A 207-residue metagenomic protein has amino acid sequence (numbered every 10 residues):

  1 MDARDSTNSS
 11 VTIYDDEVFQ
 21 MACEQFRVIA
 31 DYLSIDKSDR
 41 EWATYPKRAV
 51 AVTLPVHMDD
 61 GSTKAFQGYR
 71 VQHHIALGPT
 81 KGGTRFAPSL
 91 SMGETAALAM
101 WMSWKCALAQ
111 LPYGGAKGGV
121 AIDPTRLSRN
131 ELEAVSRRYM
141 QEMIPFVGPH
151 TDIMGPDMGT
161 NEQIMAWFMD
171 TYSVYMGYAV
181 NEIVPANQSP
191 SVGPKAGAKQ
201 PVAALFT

Functional and structural regions predicted by a protein language model:
M1-D5: N-terminal acidic, proline/glycine-rich, low-complexity intrinsically disordered segments
S10-T53: Short, Gly/Pro- and small/polar-rich lid/capping loops
Q20, E24-D31, G93-M100, A134-Q141 (+3 more regions): A broad, structural surface signal
P46-K47, V56-M58, Q72-I75, K117-V120 (+1 more regions): Glycine-rich beta-alpha junction loops
R48-V50, S62-K64, A116: Short, basic and Ser/Thr-rich N-terminal targeting/leader segments
V52-M58, K64-H73, D170-Y172: Short beta-strand elements
S62-S103: N-terminal cap/recognition module
A87, A107-T207: Glycine/serine-rich phosphate-binding loop and adjoining beta1-alpha1 elements at the start of nucleotide-handling
